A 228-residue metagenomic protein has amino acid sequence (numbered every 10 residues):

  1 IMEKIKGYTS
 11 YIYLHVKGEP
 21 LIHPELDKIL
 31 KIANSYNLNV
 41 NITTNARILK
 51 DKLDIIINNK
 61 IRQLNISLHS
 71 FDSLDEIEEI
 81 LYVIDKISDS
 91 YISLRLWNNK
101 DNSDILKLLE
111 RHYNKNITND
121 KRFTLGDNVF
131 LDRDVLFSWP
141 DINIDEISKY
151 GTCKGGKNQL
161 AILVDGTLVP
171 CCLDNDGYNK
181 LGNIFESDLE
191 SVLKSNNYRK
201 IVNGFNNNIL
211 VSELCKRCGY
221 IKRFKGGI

Functional and structural regions predicted by a protein language model:
I1-L125: Conserved glycine-rich "GG(E/T)P / GGGxP" loop and the immediately following alpha-helix in the radical SAM core
L26, C171-C172: Active-site-flanking alpha-helical
N128-S148, N196-N197: Short, positively charged
C153-G156: Short, small/polar residue-rich loop motifs at catalytic or cofactor-binding pockets
Q159: Short hydrophobic/aromatic beta-strand element in the GNAT-like acyltransferase core that lines or flanks the acyl-donor
I162-L163: Short, acidic, Ser/Thr-enriched surface-loop or helix-capping motifs
L173-I228: Flexible mid-to-C-terminal extensions adjoining Fe-S/redox cofactors in radical SAM and related proteins
